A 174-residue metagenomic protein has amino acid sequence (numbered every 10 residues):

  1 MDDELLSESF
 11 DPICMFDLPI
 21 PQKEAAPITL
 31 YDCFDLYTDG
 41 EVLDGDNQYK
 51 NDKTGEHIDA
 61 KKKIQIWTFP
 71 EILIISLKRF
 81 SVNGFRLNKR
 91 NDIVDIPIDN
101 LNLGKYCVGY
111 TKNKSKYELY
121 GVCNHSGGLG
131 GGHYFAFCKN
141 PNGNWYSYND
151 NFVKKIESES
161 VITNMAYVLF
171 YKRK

Functional and structural regions predicted by a protein language model:
D3-K174: Exposed substrate/partner-binding surface patches
